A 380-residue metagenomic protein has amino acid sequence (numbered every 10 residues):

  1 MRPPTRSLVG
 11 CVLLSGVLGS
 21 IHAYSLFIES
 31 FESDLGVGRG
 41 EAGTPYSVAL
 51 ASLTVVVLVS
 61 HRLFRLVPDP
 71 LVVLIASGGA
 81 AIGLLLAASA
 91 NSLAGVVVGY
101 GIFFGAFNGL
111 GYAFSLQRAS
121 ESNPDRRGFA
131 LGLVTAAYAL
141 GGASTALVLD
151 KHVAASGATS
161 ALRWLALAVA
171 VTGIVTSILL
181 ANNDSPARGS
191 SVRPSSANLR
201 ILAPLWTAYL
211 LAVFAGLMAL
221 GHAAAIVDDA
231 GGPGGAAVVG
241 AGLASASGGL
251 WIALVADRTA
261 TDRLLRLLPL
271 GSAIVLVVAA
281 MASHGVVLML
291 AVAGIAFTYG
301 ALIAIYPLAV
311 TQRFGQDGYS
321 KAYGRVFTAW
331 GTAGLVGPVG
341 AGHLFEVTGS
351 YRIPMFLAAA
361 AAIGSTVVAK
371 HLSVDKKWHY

Functional and structural regions predicted by a protein language model:
Y24-I28, R200-I252: Extracytoplasmic gate region of multi-pass secondary transporters
F31, G109-N123, A301-F314: Intracellular juxtamembrane helix-capping segments at the cytosolic ends of symmetry-related transmembrane helices
F31-E32, L63-F64, S144-S156, V227-D228 (+2 more regions): Interfacial helix-cap and linker-helix signal at transmembrane-aqueous boundaries of multi-pass secondary transporters
V56-D69, G248-T261, F345-E346: Helix-to-loop junctions at the C-terminal end of transmembrane segments in multipass secondary transporters
G78-N91, G271-S283: C-terminal ends and interior cores of transmembrane alpha-helices in multi-pass membrane transporters/permeases
L133, G142, R313-T348: A late C-terminal transmembrane helix in Major Facilitator Superfamily
V134-A181: Helix-loop-helix hairpin linking two adjacent transmembrane segments in secondary transporters
Y209, A241-S245, T259-A309: C-terminal transmembrane helical hairpin of 12-TM major facilitator-type secondary transporters
